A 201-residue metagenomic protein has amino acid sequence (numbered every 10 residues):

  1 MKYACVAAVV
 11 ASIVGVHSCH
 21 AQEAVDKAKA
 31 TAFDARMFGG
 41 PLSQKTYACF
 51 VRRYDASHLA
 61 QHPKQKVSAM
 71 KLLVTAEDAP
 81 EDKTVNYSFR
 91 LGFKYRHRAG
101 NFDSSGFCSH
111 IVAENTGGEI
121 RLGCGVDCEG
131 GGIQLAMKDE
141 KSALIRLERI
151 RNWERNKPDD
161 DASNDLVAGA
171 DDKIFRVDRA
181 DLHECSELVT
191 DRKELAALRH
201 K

Functional and structural regions predicted by a protein language model:
M1-A4: Positively charged n-region of N-terminal signal peptides that target proteins for export
V6-G15: Bacterial N-terminal signal peptides
A8, S57, A79-E81: A broad, structure-centric signal for solvent-exposed, well-ordered loop/edge residues that line or flank functional
V14, Q44-K45, K71-V74, D103 (+3 more regions): Disulfide-bonded cysteine motifs in exported proteins
C19-V67, C128-G130, K138-K201: Amphipathic/hydrophobic helical signal segments and adjacent flexible N-terminal regions that mediate secretion
Q44-V51, D82-S88, G118-L122: Short, hydrophobic/aromatic-rich segments at coil-to-beta transitions
Q61-H110, E184: N-terminal glycine/threonine-rich, aromatic-flanked beta-hairpin/loop signature
K94-N152: Surface-exposed, polar helix/loop patches in the mature regions of secreted/periplasmic/lumenal proteins that form
